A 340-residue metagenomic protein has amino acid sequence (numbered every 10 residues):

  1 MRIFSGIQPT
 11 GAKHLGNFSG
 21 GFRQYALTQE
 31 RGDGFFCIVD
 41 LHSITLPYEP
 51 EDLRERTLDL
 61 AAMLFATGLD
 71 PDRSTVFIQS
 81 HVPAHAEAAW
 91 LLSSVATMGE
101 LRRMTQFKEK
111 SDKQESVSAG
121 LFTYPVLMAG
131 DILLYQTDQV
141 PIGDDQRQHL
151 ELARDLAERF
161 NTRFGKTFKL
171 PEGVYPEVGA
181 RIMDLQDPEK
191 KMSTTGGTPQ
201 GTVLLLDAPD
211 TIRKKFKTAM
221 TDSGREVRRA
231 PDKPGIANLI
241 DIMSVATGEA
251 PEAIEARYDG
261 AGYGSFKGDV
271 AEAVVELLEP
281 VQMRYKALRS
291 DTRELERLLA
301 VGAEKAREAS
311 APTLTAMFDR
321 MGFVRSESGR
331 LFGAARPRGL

Functional and structural regions predicted by a protein language model:
R2-G130, E276, K286: N-terminal Rossmann-like or analogous alpha/beta NTP/dinucleotide-binding catalytic cores that position adenine
I7-P9, D40-H42, D138-Q139, G196 (+1 more regions): Short, histidine-centered active-site or binding-site loop motifs used for metal coordination, general acid-base
N17, Q148, R154-L340: Conserved nucleotide- and phosphate/pyrophosphate-binding catalytic cores in adenylate/nucleotidyl-handling enzymes
A61, G68, A96-G99, T137 (+3 more regions): A generic secondary-structure signal for well-formed alpha-helical elements
T75-I78, P141, G224: Short catalytic-loop micro-motif centered on adjacent basic/acidic residues
M98-R102, L134-P141, S244-I254, Q282: Short helix-capping/linker segments at secondary-structure and domain boundaries
Q114-F160, F164, D184: Internal, conserved structured core segments that host functional sites
